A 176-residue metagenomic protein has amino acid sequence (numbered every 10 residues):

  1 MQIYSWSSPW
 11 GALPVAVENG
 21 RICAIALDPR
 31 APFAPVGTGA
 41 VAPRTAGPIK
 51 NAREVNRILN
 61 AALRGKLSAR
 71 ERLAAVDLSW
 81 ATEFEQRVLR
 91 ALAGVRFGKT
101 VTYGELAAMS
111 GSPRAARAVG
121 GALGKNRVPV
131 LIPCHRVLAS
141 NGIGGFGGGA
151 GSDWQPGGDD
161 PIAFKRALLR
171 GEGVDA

Functional and structural regions predicted by a protein language model:
M1-R114, A163-A176: Basic nucleic-acid-binding alpha-helical/helix-turn surface characteristic of O6-alkylguanine DNA
S68, S140-N141: Short acidic/His/Gly/Ser-rich catalytic and metal-binding motifs that mark active-site loops of diverse hydrolases
E105, G120, R136: Residue-level "edge-of-site" marker
R114-P129: Regulatory, non-catalytic segments
V130-V137: Short Lys/Arg-enriched helix C-cap and helix-to-coil transition segments that create basic nucleic-acid-contact patches
N141-A176: …primarily DNA-binding HTH/wHTH and HhH modules…
